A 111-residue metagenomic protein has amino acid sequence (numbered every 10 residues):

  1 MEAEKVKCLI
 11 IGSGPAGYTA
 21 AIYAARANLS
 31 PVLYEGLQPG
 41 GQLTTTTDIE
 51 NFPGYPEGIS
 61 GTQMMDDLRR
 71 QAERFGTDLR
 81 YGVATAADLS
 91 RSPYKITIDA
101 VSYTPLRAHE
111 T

Functional and structural regions predicted by a protein language model:
A3-S13: Beta1/beta-strand and adjacent pyrophosphate-binding region of the FAD-binding site in flavoprotein oxidoreductases
G17: N-terminal Rossmann-fold NAD(P) dinucleotide-binding loop
A24: Aromatic pocket-lining residues of Rossmann-like dinucleotide-binding sites
A27-Q42: Glycine-rich FAD pyrophosphate-binding loop
T44-Y103: N-terminal Rossmann-like dinucleotide/flavin-binding domain of flavoprotein oxidoreductases that bind FAD/FMN
T104-T111: Conserved small/polar residues in nucleotide/adenosyl-binding loops
